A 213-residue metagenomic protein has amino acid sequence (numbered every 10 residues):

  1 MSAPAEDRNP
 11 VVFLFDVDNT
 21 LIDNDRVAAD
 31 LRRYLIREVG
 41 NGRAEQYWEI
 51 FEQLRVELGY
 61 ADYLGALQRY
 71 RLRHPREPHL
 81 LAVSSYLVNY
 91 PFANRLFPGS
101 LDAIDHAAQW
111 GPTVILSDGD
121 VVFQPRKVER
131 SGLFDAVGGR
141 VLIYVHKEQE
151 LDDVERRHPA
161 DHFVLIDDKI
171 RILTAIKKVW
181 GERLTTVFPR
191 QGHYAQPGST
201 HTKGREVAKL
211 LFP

Functional and structural regions predicted by a protein language model:
M1-P10, E129-L165, K169-P213: Asp-based, Mg2+/Mn2+-dependent phosphohydrolase catalytic module
S2-E49, R73: Active-site neighborhood of HAD-like aspartate-dependent phosphohydrolases
T20, V27, V121-V122, R171: Conserved Rossmann-like nucleotide-cofactor binding loop
L21, T113, L165-I166: Conserved SAM-binding loop
V27, E38-N41, F51-N89, H106: A metal-dependent, Asp-based hydrolase signature
A29, R33, L64, V121-P125: Short, surface-exposed alpha-helical segments at coil->helix boundaries
L64-G65, S85-I115, E148, D152-D153: Short, acidic loop-to-helix structural element flanking the phosphoryl-transfer center in phosphate-processing enzymes
I104-V114, D118-I143: Substrate-recognition/cap helix-loop segment adjacent to the acidic, metal-dependent catalytic center of Asp-based
